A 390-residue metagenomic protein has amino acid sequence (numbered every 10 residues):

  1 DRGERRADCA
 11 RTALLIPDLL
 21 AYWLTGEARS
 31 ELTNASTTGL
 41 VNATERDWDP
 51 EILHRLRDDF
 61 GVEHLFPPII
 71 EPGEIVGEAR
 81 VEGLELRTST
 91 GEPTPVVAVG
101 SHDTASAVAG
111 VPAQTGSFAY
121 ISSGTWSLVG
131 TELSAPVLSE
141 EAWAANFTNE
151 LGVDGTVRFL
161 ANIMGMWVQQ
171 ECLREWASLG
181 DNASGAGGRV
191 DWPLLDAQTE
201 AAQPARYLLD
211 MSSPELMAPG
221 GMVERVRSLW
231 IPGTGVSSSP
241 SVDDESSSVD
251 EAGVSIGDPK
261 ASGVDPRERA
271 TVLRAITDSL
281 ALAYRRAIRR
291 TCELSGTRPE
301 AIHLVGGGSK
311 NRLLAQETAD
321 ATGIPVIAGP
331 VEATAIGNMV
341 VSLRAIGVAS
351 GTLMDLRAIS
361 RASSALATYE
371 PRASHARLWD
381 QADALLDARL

Functional and structural regions predicted by a protein language model:
D1, A21-N42, I70-E71, V76-V81: Short beta-strand-loop/turn "lid" adjacent to the catalytic site in phosphate-handling enzymes
D1-E27, L40-N42, R46-R55, L86-A301 (+3 more regions): Active-site core segments that coordinate phosphate-bearing ligands/cofactors across diverse enzyme families
R57-E74: A conserved helix-loop-beta module that forms one wall/lid of the active-site cleft in ATP-utilizing catalytic domains
